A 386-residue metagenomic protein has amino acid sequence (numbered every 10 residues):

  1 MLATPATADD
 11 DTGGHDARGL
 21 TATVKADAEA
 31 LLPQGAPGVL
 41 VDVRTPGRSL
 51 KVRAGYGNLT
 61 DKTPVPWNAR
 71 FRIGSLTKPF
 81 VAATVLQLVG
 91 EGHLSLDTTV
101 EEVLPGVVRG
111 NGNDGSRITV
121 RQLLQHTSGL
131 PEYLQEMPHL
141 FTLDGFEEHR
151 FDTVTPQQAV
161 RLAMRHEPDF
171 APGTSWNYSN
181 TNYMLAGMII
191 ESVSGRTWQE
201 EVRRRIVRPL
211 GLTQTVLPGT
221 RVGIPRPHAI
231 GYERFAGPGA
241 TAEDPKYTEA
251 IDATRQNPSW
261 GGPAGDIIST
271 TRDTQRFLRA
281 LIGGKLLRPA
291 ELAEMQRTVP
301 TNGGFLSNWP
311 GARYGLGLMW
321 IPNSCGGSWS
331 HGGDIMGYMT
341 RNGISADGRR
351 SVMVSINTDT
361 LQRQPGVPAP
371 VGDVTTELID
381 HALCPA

Functional and structural regions predicted by a protein language model:
M1-D10: Secretory targeting and sorting signals
D9-R53, P245-A386: Catalytic loop of the DD-peptidase/beta-lactamase superfamily, centered on the K-T-G motif and neighboring
L20, I73, T77, V81 (+4 more regions): Hydrophobic (often cysteine-bearing) scaffold residues that line and stabilize catalytic clefts of nucleotide/cofactor
A28, G47, V81, V85 (+7 more regions): Residue-level preference for non-acidic, small/hydrophobic
G35-P37, D61-Q122, F170-S179, G262: Short active-site loop at a secondary-structure junction that contains or immediately precedes the catalytic residue(s)
V43-L59, T63-P64, R72: N-terminal carbohydrate-binding/catalytic regions of secreted carbohydrate-active enzymes
G112-G327: Short, surface-exposed loop or secondary-structure junction motifs that flank catalytic or metal-binding residues
